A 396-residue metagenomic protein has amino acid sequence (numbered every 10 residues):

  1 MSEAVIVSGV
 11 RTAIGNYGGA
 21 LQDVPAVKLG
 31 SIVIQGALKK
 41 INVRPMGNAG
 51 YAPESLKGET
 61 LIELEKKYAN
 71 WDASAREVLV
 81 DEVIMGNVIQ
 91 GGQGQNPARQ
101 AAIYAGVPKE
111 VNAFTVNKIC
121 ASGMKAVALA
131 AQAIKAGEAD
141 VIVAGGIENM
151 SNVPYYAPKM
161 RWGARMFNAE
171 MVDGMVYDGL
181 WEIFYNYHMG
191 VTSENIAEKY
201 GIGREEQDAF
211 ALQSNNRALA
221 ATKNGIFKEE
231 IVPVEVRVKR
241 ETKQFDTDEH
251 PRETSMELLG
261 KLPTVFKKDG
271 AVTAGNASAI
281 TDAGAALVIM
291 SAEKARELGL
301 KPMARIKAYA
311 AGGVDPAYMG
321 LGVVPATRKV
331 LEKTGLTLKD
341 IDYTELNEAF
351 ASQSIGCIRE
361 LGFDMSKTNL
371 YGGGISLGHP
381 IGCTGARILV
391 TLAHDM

Functional and structural regions predicted by a protein language model:
M1-G15: N-terminal amphipathic/basic leader segments beginning at the initiator methionine
R11-T12, D23-Q35, K40-S74, E206-E297 (+2 more regions): N-terminal extracellular/periplasmic Venus flytrap/periplasmic-binding protein-like
N48-L56, E77-M85, N112-T115, I142-G146 (+5 more regions): Beta-strand segments within the central parallel beta-sheet cores of soluble alpha/beta enzyme folds
N48-Y51, E77, N87-D140, V172 (+3 more regions): Conserved catalytic cysteine-centered active-site region of acyl-thioester-dependent Claisen-condensing enzymes
G91-N96, T242-E249, P316-V323, E348-K367 (+1 more regions): Short glycine/threonine-rich loop-to-helix capping motif typified by GTGT followed within a few residues by an Asp-Pro
V116-E148, V191, A197-I226, A286-E293 (+2 more regions): Active-site-proximal alpha-helical scaffold in enzymes
A131, V141-I196: Flexible glycine-/small-residue-enriched beta->alpha junction loops that bind anionic phosphate/pyrophosphate groups
M290-D340, I358: Glycine- and Gly-Pro-enriched alpha-helical subdomains that act as flexible, kink-prone "lid/hinge" or packing modules
